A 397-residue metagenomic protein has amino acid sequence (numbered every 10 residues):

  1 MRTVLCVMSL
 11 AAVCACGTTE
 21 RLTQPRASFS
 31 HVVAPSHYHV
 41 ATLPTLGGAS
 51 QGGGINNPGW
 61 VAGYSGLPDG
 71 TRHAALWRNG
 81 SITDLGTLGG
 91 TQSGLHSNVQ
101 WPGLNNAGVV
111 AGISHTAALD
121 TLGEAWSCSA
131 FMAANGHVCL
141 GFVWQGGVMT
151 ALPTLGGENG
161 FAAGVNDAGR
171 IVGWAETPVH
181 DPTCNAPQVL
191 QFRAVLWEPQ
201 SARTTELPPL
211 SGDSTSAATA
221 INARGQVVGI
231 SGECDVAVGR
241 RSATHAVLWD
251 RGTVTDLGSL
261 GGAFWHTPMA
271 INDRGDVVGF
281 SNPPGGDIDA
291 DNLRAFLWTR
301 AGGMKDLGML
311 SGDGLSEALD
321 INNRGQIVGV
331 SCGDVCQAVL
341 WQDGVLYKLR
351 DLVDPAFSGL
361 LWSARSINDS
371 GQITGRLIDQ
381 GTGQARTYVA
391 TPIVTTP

Functional and structural regions predicted by a protein language model:
M1-V4: Positively charged n-region of N-terminal signal peptides that target proteins for export
A12-A15: C-terminal motif of bacterial Sec signal peptides marking the signal peptidase cleavage site
G17-P397: Residue-level hotspots at or immediately adjacent to binding/recognition sites across diverse folds
